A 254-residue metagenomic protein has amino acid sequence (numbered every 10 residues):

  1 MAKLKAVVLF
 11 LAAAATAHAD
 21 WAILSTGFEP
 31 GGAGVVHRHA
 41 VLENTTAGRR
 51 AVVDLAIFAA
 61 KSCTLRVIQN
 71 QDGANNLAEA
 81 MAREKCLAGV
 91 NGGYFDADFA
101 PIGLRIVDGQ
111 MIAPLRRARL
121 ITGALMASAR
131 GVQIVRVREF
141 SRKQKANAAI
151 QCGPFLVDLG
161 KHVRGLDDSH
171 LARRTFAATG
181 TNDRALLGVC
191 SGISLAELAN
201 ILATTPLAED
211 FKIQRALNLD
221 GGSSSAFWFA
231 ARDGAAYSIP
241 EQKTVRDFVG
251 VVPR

Functional and structural regions predicted by a protein language model:
M1-V8: Bacterial N-terminal signal peptides that target proteins for export
V8-H18: Hydrophobic h-region of N-terminal signal peptides that target proteins for export in Gram-negative bacteria
H18-R116: Zymogen propeptides
R50-V53, R83-E84, Q151, A172 (+1 more regions): Extracytoplasmic
A56, V90-Y94, V137, V189-S191 (+1 more regions): Active-site-proximal beta-strand/loop segments in catalytic clefts of secreted hydrolases
A59-K61, M126-G131, D158-L159, T179-D183 (+2 more regions): Short acidic-glycine loop/turn motifs at beta-strand connectors
F95-D168: Active-site-adjacent helix-turn-beta-strand microarchitecture at beta-sheet edges that either contains or buttresses
F99-A118, D167-T175, T179-N218, S223-R254: Conserved, well-ordered active-site substructure
